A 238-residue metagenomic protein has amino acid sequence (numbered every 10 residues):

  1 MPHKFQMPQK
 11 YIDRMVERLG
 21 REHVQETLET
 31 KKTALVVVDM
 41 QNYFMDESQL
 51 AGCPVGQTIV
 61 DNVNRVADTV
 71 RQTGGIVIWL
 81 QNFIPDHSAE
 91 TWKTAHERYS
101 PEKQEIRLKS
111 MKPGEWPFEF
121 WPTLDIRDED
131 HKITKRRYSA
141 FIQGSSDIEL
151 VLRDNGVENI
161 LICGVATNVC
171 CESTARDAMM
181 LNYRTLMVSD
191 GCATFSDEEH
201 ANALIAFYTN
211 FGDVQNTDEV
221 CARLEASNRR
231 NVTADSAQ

Functional and structural regions predicted by a protein language model:
M1-A34, D68-T73, E97-Q238: Active-site-adjacent betaalpha module
Q6-D13, M45-G56: Acidic/histidine-rich helix-loop elements that form or flank divalent-metal/phosphate-binding sites at the catalytic
K31, Q49-W79: A short alpha/beta connector and helix-capping loop motif
A34-F44: Acidic-leg catalytic submotif of subtilisin-like serine proteases
V37, G75-N82, H87-S88, V188: Short beta-strand segments at enzyme active-site cores
Q41, F83-I84, A166, C192: Catalytic metal-binding/acid-base residues of hydrolase active sites
Y43-D46, S88-A89: Short acidic/His/Gly/Ser-rich catalytic and metal-binding motifs that mark active-site loops of diverse hydrolases
E90-R98: Short, flexible, mixed-charge acidic loops at enzyme active sites
